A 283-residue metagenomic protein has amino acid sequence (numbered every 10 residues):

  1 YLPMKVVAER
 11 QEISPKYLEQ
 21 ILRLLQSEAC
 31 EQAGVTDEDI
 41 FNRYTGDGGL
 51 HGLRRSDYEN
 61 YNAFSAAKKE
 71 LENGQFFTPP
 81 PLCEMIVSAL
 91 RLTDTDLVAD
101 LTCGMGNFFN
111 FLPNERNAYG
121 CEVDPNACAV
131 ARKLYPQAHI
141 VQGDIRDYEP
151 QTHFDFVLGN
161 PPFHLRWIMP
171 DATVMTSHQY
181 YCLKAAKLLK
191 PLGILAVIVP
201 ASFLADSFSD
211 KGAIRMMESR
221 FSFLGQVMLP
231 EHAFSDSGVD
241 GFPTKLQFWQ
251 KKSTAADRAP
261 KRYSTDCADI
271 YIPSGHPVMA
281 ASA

Functional and structural regions predicted by a protein language model:
Y1-L134: Class I S-adenosyl-L-methionine
E70-L71, P170-A172: Glycine-rich phosphate-binding "P-loop"
F76-P81, A172-Q179: Conserved phosphate-coordination/catalytic loops
E84-L92, L97-N114, G120, D124 (+4 more regions): Conserved proline-anchored active-site loop of SAM-dependent methyltransferases that bridges a beta-strand
N117, A138-H139, S222-G225: Conserved beta-strand segments of alpha/beta enzyme cores
C121, P125, V174-S235, F242 (+1 more regions): Conserved Class I SAM-dependent methyltransferase catalytic core
H164-W167, A205-S207, D236-G238, A256-R258: Switch/connector loops and helix/strand junctions flanking conserved nucleotide-binding motifs in nucleotide-processing
S235-A283: Flexible, glycine-/basic-rich loop-and-beta segments that form/coincide with the SAM-dependent methyltransferase
